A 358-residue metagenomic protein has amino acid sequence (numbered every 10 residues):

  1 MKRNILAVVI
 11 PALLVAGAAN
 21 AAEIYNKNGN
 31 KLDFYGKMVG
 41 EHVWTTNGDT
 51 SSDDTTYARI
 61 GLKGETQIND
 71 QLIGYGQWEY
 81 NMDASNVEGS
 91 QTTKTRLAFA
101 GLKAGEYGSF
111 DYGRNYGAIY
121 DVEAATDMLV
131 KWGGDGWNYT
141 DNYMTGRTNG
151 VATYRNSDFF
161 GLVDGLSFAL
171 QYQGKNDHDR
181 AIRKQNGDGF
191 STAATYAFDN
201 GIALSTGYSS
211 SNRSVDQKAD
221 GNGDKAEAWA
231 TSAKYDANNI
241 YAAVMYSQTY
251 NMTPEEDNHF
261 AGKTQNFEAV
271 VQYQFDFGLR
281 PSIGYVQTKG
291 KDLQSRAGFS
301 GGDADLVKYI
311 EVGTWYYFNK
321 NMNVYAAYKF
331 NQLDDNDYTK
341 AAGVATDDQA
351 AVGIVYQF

Functional and structural regions predicted by a protein language model:
M1-A22: Gram-negative bacterial Sec-dependent N-terminal signal peptides
A7, A152, Y316-F318, A345-F358: Outer-membrane beta-barrel "beta-signal"
E23-W44, G48-K175, N186-D188, T195-F198: Outer membrane beta-barrel
G36-H42, W78-Y80, R114, L170-Y172 (+6 more regions): Transmembrane beta-barrel strands of outer-membrane/channel proteins
H42-G48, M82-N86, A118-V122, G174-R180 (+5 more regions): Gram-negative outer-membrane beta-barrel proteins
G61-K63, F99-L102, T153-R155, A193-T195 (+5 more regions): Outer-membrane beta-barrel architecture
I68-G74, E106-F110, F160-F168, N200-T206 (+3 more regions): Repeated loop/turn-to-beta-strand initiation elements of outer-membrane beta-barrel proteins
Q185-V312, Y316-Y317: Detector for outer-membrane/organellar transmembrane beta-barrel domains, recognizing the amphipathic beta-strand
